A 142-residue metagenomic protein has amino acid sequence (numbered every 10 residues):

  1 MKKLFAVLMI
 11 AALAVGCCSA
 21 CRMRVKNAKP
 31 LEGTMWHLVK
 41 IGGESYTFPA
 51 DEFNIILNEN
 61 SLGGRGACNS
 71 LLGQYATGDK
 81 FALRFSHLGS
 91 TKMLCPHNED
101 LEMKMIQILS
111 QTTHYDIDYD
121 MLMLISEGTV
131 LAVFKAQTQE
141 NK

Functional and structural regions predicted by a protein language model:
M1-L4: Positively charged n-region of N-terminal signal peptides that target proteins for export
I10, V15-K142: Lipid interaction determinants
